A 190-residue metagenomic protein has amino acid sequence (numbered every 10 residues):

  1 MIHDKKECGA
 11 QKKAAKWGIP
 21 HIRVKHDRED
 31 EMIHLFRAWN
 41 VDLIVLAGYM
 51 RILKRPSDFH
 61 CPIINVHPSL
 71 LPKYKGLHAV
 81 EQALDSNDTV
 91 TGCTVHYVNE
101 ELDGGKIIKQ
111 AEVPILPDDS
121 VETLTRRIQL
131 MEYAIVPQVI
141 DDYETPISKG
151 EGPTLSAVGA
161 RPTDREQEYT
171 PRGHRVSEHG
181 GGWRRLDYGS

Functional and structural regions predicted by a protein language model:
M1-S190: One-carbon transfer enzymes
